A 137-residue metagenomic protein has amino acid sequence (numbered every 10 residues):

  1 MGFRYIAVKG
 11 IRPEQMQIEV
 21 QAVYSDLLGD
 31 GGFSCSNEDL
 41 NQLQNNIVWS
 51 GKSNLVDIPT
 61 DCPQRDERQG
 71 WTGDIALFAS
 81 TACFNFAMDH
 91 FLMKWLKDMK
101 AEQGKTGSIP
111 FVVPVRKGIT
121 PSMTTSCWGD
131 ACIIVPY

Functional and structural regions predicted by a protein language model:
M1-N45: Extended acidic/polar, glycine-enriched regions that form or flank non-catalytic beta-rich accessory modules
R4-A7, Q44, V48, A79 (+3 more regions): Short, well-ordered alpha-helical packing segments
G10-Q17, A22, D26, G51-I58 (+4 more regions): A generic secondary-structure signal for well-formed alpha-helical elements
D30, T72-K100: Carboxylate/His-rich catalytic cores and anion/metal-binding grooves
F33-C35, L40-S80, F111-V112: Zinc-dependent metallopeptidase catalytic helix centered on the HExxH motif and its immediate flanking segment
N37-Q44, N85, S122-S126: Short acidic-aromatic active-site loops that bind/stabilize oxyanions
D66-A76, A87, M123-A131: Aromatic- and histidine-enriched alpha-helix N-cap/loop-to-helix transition segments that scaffold the rims
D89-Y137: Helix-terminus loop motifs that line ligand-binding clefts
